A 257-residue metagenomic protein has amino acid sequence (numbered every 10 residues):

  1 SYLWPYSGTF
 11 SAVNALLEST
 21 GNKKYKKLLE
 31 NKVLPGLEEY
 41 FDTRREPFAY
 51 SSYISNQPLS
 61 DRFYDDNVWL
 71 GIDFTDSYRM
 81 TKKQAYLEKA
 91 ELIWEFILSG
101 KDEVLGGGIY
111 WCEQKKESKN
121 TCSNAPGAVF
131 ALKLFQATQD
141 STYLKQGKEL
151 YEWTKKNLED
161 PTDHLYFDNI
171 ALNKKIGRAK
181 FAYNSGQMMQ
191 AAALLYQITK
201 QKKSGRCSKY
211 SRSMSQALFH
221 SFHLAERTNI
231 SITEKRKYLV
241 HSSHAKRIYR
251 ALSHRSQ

Functional and structural regions predicted by a protein language model:
S1-Q257: Glycan-recognition and catalytic cores of secretory/periplasmic carbohydrate-active enzymes
